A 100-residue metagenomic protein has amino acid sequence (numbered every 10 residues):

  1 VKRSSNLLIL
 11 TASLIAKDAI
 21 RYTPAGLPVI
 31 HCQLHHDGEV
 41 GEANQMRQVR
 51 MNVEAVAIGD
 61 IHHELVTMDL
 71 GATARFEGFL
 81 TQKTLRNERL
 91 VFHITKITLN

Functional and structural regions predicted by a protein language model:
V1-N100: Single-stranded nucleic acid-binding surfaces, predominantly the OB-fold ssDNA-binding core
